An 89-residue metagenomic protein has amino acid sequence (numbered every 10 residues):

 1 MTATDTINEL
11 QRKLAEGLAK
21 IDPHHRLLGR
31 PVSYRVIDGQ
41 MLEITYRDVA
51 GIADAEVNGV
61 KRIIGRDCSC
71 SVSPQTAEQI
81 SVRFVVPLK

Functional and structural regions predicted by a protein language model:
T2-L42: An N-terminal amphipathic alpha-helical segment
P31, D48, G59, S81-V85: Detector for intrinsically disordered, low-structure N-terminal pre-sequences
V36-P74: Acidic, low-complexity, intrinsically disordered interaction modules
S73-K89: C-terminal edge-of-domain segments
